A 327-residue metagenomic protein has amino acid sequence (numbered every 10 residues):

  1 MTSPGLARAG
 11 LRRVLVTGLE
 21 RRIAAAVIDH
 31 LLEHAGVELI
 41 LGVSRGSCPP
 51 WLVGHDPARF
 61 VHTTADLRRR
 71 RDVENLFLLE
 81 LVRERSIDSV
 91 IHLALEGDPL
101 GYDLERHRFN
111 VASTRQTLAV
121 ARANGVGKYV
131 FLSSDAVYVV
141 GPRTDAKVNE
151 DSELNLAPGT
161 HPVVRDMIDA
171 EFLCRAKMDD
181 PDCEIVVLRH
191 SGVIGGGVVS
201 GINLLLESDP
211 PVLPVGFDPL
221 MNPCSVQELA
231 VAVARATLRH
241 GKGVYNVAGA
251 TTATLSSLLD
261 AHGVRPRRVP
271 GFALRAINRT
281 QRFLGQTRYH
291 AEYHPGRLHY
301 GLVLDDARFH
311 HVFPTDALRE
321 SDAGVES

Functional and structural regions predicted by a protein language model:
T2-P4, R13, R308-H311, D316-S327: Amphipathic terminal alpha-helices
R8-G36: N-terminal Rossmann NAD(P)H-binding glycine-rich loop of SDR-like oxidoreductase domains
T64-A112, Q116, V120, V140: NAD(P)H-binding glycine-rich loop region in Rossmannoid oxidoreductase-like domains and their noncatalytic homologs
A112-P162: Conserved Rossmann-fold NAD(P)-dependent oxidoreductase catalytic core, especially the SDR/UDP-sugar
P158-V186: Active-site Tyr-X1-5-Lys
D166-D169, V199-I202, L213-G243: Substrate-positioning beta->alpha
M178-N222: NAD(P)-dependent short-chain dehydrogenase/reductase
L220, L229-E292: Mid/C-terminal beta-alpha module of Rossmann-like enzyme folds, strongest in SDR-family dehydrogenases/epimerases
